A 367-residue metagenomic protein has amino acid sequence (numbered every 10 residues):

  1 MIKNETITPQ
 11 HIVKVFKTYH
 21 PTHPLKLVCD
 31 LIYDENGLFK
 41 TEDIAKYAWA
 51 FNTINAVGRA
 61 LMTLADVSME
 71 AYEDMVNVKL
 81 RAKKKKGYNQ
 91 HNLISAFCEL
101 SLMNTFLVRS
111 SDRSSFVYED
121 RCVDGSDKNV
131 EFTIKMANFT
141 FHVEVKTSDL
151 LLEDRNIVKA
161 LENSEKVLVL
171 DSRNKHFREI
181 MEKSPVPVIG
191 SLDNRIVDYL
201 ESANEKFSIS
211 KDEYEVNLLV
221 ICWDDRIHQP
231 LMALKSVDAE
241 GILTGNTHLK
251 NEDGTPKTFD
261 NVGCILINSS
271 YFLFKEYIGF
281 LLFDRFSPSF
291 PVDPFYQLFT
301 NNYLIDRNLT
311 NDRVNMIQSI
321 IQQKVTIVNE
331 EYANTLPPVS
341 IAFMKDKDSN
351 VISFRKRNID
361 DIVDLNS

Functional and structural regions predicted by a protein language model:
M1-H91: Interfaces and regulatory segments of ATP-dependent nucleotide/adenylate/phosphodiester-chemistry enzymes
E42, K46-V76, V108, T147-S367: Metal-dependent nuclease catalytic core centered on acidic motifs
R81-V117, L168-S172: Acidic-basic catalytic patches of nuclease active cores, encompassing PD-(D/E)XK and other metal-cofactor nuclease
A96-L100, S126, E213: Conserved structured core elements
L107-K135: A short acidic/basic microdomain associated with nuclease active sites
N129, T140, V216: Extracellular structured ligand-interaction cores
I134-V143: Active-site beta-strand-loop-beta-strand hairpin of nuclease catalytic cores that positions key catalytic residues
